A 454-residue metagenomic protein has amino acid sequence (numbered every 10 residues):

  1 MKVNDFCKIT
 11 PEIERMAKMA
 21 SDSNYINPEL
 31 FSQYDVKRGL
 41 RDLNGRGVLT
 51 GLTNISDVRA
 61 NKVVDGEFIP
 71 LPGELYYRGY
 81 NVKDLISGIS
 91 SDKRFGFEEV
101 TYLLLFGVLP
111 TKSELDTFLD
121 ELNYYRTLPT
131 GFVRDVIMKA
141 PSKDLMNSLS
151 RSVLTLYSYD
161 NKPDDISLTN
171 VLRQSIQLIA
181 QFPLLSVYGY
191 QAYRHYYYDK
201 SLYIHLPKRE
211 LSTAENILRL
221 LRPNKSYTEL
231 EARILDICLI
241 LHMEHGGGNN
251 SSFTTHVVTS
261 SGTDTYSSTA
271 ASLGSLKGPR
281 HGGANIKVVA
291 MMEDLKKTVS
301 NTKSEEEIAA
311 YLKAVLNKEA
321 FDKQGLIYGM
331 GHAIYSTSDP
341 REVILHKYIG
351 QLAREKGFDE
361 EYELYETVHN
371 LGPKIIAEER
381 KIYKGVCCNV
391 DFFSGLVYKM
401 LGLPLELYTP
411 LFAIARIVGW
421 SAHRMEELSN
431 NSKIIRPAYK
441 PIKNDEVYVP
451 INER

Functional and structural regions predicted by a protein language model:
M1-R454: Non-transmembrane, aqueous-exposed alpha-helical and coiled segments at domain scale
